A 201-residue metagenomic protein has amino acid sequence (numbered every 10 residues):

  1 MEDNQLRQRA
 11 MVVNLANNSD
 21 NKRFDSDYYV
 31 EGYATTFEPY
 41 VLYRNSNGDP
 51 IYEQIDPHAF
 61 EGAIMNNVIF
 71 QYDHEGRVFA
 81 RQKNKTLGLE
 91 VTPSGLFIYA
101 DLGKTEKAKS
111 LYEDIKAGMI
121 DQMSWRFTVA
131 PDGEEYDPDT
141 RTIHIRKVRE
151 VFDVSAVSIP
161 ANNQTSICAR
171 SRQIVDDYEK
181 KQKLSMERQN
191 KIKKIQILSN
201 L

Functional and structural regions predicted by a protein language model:
M1-E179, N200: Signature of dsDNA virion morphogenesis modules
E179-L201: Terminal short linear interaction segments
